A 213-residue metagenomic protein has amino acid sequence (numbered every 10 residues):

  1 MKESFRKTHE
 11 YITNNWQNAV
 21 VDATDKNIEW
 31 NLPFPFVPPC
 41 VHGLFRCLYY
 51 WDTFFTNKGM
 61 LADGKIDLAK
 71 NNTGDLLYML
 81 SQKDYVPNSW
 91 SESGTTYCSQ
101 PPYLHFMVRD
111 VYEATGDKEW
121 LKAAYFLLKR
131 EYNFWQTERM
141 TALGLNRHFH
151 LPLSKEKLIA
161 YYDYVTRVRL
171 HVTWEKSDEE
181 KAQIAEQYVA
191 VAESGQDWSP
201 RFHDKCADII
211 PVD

Functional and structural regions predicted by a protein language model:
M1-D213: Acidic, mature catalytic/reactive cores of soluble proteins
